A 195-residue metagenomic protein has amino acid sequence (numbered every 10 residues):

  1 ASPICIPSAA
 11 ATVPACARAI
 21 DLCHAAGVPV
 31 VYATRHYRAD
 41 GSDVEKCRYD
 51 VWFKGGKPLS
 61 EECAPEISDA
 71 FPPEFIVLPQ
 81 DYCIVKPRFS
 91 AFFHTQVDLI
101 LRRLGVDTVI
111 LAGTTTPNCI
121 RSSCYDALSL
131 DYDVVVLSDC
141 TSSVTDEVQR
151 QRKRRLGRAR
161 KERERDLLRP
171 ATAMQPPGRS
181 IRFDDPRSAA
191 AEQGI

Functional and structural regions predicted by a protein language model:
A1-I4, T108: Short amphipathic alpha-helical segments at helix-loop
P3-C23: …and closely analogous acidic/polar surface helices at protein-protein or active-site interfaces in A-domain-like
R18-A26, D43, Y49-I195: Active-site-adjacent betaalpha module
V28-R35, L137: Short beta-strand segments at enzyme active-site cores
Y32-G41, C47-Y49: Catalytic-core segment of enzymes that process non-peptidic bonds
